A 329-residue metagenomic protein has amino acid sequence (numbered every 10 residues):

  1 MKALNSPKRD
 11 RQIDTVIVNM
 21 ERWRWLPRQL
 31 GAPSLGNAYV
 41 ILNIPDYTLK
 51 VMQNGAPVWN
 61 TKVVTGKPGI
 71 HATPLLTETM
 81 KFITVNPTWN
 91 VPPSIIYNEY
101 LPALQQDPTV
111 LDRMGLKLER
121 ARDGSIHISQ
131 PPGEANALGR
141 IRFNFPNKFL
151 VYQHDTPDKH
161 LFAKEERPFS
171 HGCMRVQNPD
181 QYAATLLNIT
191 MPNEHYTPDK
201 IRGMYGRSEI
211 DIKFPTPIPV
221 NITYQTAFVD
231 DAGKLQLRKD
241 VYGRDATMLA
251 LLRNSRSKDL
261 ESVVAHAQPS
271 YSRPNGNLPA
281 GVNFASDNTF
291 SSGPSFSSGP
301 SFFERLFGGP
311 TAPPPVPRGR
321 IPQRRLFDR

Functional and structural regions predicted by a protein language model:
M1-R329: Well-ordered beta-sheet/strand-loop patches within structured domains
